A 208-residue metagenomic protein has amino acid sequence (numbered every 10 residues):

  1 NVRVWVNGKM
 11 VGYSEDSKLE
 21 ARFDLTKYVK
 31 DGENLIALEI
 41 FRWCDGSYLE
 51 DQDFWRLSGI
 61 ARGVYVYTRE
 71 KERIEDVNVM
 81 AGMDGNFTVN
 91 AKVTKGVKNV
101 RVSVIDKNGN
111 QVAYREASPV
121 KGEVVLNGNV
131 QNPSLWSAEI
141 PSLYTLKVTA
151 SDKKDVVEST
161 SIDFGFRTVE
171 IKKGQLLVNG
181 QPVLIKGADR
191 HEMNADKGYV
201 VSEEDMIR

Functional and structural regions predicted by a protein language model:
N1-D76, G96: Accessory beta-strand-rich segments of carbohydrate-active enzymes
N1-V6, G12-E15, G46-Y48, K71-N78 (+3 more regions): Active-site-adjacent substrate/metal-binding segments within catalytic domains of carbohydrate-active enzymes
L19-F23, G122-G128: Short strand-edge motifs at loop-to-beta-strand transitions and within beta-strands of extracellular beta-rich domains
V29-E33, V130-L143: Short glycine/proline/serine/threonine-rich loop/turn segments at secondary-structure transition edges
I40, V148-A150: Conserved structural position at the C-terminal beta-strand of extracellular beta-sandwich adhesion modules
I60, V112-A113, V157-S161: Extracellular and select intracellular beta-sandwich modules with Ser/Thr-enriched, small-residue motifs on
M80-G85: Short, solvent-exposed loop/linker segments at the N-terminal edge of repeated beta-sheet extracellular domains
N86-S118, V124-L126: Beta-strand-rich binding/interaction modules
